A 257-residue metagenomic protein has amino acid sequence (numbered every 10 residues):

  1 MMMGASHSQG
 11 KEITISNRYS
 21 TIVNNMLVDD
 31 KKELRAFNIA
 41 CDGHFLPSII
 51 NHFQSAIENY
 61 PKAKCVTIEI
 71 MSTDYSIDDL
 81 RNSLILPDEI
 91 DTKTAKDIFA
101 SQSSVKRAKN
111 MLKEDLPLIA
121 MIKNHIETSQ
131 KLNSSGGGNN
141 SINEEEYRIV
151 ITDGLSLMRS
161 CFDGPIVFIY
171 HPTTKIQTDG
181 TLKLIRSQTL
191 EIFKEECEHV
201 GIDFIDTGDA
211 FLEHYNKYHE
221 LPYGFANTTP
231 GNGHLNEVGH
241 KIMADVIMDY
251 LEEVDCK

Functional and structural regions predicted by a protein language model:
M1-S72: Membrane-embedded segments
A5, V66, F168, D206-G208 (+1 more regions): Generic structural signal for small/hydrophobic residues in well-ordered secondary structure, especially within
I15-I22, I185, T189, G239 (+1 more regions): Conserved alpha-helical elements of sugar-nucleotide-dependent glycosyltransferases
I22-M26, L157, I192-V200, V246 (+1 more regions): Alpha-helical structural signal in soluble globular domains
L46, I50, E144, R148 (+2 more regions): Short, amphipathic alpha-helical "lid/cap" segments that border enzyme active or binding sites
N59-K62, F162, V254-C256: Glycine-rich phosphate-binding loop signature in dinucleotide/nucleotide-binding domains
S72-K194, I202, T207-Y218, F225-T229: Serine-dependent acyl-ester chemistry module
A226-K257: Histidine-centered active-site loop/cap adjacent to the catalytic His in serine esterases/O-acetyl transfer systems
